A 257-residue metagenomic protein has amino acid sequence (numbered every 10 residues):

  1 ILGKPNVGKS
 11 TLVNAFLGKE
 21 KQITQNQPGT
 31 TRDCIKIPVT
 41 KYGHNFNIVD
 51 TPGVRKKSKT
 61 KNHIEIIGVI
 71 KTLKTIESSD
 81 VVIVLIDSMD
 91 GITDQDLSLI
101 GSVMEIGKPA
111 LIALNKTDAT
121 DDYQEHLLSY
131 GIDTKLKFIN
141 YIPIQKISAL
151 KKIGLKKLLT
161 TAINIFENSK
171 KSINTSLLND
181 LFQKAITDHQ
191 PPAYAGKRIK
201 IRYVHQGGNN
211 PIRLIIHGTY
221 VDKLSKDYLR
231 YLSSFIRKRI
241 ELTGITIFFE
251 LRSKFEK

Functional and structural regions predicted by a protein language model:
I1-V49, K57-I70, K74, S78-L85 (+1 more regions): C-terminal-of-GTPase-core extension/linker across diverse P-loop GTPases
